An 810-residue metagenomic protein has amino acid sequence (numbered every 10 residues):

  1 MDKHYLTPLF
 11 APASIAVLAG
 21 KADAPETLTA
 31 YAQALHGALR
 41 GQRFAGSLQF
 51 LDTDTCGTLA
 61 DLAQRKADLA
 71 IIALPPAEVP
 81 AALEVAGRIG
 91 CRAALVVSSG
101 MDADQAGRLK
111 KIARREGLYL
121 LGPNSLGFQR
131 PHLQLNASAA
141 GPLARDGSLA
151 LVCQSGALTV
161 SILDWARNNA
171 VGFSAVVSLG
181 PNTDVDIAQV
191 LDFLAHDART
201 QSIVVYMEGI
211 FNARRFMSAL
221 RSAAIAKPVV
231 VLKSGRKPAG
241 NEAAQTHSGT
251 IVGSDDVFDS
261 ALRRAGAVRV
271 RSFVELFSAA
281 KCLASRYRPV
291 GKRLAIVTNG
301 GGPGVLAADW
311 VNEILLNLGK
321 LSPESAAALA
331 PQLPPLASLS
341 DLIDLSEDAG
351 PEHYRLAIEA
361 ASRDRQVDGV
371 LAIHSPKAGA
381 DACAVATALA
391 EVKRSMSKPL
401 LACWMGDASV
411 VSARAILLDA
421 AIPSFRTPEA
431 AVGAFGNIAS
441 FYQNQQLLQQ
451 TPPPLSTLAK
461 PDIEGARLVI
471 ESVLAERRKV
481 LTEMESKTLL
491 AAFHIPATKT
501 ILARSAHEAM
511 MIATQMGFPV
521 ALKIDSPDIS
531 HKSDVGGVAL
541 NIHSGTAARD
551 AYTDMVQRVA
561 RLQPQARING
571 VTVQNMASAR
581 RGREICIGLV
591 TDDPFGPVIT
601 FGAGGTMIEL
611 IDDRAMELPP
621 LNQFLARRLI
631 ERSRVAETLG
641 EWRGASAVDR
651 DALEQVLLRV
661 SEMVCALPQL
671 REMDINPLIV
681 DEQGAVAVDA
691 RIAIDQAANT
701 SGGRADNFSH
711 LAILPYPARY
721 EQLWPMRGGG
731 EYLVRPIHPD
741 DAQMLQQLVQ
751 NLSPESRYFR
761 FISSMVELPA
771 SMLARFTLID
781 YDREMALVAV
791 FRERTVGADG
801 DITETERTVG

Functional and structural regions predicted by a protein language model:
M1-D2, D54, I524-D525, P715-Y720 (+1 more regions): Short amphipathic beta-strand starts and helix->beta connectors
M1-R691, T700: Catalytic-core regions of core metabolic enzymes, especially those transforming organic acids/acyl-group intermediates
R467, L474, R478-K479, G702-G728: Short acidic N-proximal helix/loop "leader" segments that mark the beginning of a domain or an inter-domain linker
P564-R567, S756-S764: A short, aromatic/hydrophobic, helix- or strand-capping loop or linear motif that either lines the entrance/gate
E731-M744: A short beta-loop-alpha structural element at the N-terminal edge of CoA-dependent acyl/N-acetyltransferase catalytic
Q747-L748: Catalytic NTP-binding/metal-coordinating core of nucleotidyl cyclase/transferase enzymes
R760-V796: Active-site rim helix/loop that mediates acceptor-substrate recognition in acyltransferases
A786-V788, G797-G810: Conserved beta-strand in the GNAT
